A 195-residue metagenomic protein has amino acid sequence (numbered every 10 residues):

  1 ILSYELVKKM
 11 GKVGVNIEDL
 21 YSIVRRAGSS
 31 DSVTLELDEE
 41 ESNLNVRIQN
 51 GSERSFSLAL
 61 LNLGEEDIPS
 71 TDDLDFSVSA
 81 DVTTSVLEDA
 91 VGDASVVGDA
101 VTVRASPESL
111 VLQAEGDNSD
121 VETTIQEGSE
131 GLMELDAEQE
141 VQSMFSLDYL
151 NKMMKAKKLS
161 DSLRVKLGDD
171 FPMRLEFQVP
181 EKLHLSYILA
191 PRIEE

Functional and structural regions predicted by a protein language model:
I1-V96, R104-E195: DNA polymerase sliding clamps and clamp-related checkpoint/processivity subunits
V101: Polyanion-binding surfaces on beta-sheet-dominated domains and ring/shell assemblies
